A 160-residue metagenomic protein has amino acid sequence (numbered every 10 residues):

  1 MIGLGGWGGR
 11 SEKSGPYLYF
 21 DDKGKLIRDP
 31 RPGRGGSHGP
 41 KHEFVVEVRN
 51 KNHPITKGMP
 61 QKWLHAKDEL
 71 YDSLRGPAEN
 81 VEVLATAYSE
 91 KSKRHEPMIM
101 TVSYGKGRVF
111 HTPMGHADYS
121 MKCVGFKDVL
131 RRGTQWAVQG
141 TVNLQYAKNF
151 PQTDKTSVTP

Functional and structural regions predicted by a protein language model:
M1, G58-K62, W136, G140: Phosphate/oxyanion-binding loops and surfaces in catalytic or ligand/nucleic-acid-binding neighborhoods
M1-R10, K106, T112: Short alpha-beta junction capping motif
G5, G15-L18, Q61, T134 (+1 more regions): Short, low-complexity intrinsically disordered segments
G5-P16, D22-G24, P32: Donor/substrate-binding cores of folate-linked one-carbon enzymes
G6-R10, Q61-K62, S89-K91, H116-Y119: Solvent-exposed loop/turn segments at secondary-structure junctions within structured extracellular/periplasmic domains
D22-G105, Q145-A147: Catalytic beta-strand/loop cores that center a nucleophilic Ser/Cys/Thr and support acyl-enzyme chemistry
G76, N80, E90-P97, S103-P160: Extracellular ligand-binding/catalytic regions of CAZymes and related secreted enzymes and adhesion modules
